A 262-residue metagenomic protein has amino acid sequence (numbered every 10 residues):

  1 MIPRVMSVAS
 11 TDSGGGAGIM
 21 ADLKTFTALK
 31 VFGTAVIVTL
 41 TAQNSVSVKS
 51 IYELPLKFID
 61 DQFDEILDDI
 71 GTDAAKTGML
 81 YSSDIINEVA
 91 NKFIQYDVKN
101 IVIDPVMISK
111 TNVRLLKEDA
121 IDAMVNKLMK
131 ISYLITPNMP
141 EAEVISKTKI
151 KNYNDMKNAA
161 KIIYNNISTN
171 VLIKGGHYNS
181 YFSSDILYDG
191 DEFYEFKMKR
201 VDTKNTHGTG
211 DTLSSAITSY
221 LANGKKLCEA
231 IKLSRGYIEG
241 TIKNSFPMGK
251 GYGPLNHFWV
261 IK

Functional and structural regions predicted by a protein language model:
I2, E53, C228-K262: Charged C-terminal helix
I2-S7, T27-K110, I261: Conserved N-terminal subdomain of the carbohydrate kinase-like
V8-G14, F193-H207: Short pre-catalytic strand/loop immediately N-terminal to key active-site residues, enriched for Gly-Thr
G15-V31: N-terminal basic/disordered segments at the start of proteins
M20-L23, E143-V144, T203-L227: Short, small-residue alpha-helix embedded
L29-T34, F193-Y194, Y220-S234: Phosphate-handling active-site elements
E118-F193: Conserved phosphate/ATP/ADP-binding segment of small-molecule kinases
